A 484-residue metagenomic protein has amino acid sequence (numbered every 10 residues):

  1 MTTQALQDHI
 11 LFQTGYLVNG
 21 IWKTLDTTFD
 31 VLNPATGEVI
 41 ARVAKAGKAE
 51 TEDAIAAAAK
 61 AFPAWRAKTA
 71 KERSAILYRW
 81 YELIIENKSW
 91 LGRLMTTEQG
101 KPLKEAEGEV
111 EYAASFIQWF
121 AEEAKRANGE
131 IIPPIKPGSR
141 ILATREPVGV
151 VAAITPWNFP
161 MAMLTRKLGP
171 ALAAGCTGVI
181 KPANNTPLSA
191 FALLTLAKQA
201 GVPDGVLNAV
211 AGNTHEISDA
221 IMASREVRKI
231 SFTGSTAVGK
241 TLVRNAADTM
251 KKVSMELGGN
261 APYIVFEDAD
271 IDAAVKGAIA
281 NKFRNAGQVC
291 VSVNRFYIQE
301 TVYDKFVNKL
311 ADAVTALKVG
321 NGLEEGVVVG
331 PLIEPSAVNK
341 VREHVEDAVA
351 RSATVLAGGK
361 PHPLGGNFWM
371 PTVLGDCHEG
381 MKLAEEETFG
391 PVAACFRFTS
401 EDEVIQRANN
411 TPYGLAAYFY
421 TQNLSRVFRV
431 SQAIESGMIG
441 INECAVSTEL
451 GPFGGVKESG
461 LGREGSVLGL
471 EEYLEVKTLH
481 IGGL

Functional and structural regions predicted by a protein language model:
M1-P34: Hydrophobic face of amphipathic alpha-helices that form TPR/SEL1-like repeat modules and related alpha-solenoid
G37, R73, M95, I117 (+9 more regions): Residue-level signal for inorganic ion chemistry
E38-A127: Glycine-rich loop-to-alpha-helix module at the N-terminal edge of alpha/beta enzyme cores
E38-R42, V227, I264, K318-V319 (+3 more regions): Conserved C-terminal structural/oligomerization subdomain of aldehyde/semialdehyde dehydrogenase
I40-A46, A61-A67, A153, Y263-F266 (+5 more regions): Short, well-ordered beta-strand elements within core beta-sheets of diverse protein domains
K60-P63, A67, E82-S89, G100 (+12 more regions): Generic secondary-structure signature for well-ordered alpha-helical cores
G129-A273, F398: Rossmann-like NAD(P) dinucleotide-binding subdomain of oxidoreductase/dehydrogenase enzymes
A237-H378, I441, G483: ALDH superfamily catalytic-core signature
